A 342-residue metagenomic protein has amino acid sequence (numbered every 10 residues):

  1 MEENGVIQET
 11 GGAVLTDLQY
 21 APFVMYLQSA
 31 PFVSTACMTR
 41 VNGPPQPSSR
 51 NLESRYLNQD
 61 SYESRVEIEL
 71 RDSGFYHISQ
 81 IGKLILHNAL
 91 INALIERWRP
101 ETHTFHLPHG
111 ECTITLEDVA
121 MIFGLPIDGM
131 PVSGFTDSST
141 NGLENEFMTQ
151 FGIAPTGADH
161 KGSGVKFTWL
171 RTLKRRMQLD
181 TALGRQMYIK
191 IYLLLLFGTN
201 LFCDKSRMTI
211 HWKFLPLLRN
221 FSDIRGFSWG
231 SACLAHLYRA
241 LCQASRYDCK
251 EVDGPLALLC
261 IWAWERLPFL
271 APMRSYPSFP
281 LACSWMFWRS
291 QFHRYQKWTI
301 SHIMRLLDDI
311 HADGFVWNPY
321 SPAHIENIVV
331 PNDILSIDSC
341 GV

Functional and structural regions predicted by a protein language model:
M1-V342: Structural stabilizers in ordered domains
